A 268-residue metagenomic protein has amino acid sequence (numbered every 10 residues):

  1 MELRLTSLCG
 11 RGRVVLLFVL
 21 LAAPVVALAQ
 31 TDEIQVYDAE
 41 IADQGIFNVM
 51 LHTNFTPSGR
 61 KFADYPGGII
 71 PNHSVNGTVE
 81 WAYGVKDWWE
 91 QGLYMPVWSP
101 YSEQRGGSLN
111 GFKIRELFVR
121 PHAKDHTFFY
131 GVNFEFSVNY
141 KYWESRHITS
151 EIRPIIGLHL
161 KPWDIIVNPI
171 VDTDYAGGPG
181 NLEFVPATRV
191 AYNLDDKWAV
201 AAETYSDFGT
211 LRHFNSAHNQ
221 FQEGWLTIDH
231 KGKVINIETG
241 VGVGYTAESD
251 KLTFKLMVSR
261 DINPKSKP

Functional and structural regions predicted by a protein language model:
M1-L3, L20, N54, P96: Charged interaction patches that mediate protein-protein contacts
M1-R11: N-terminal secretory signal peptides that target proteins for export/translocation
E2-R4, L21, Y37, T149: A residue-level detector for conformationally permissive "hinge/kink" positions
C9, V26-A29: Glycine-centered signal
R13-P24: Bacterial N-terminal signal peptides
A29-P268: Transmembrane beta-barrel domains of Gram-negative outer membranes and organellar outer membranes
